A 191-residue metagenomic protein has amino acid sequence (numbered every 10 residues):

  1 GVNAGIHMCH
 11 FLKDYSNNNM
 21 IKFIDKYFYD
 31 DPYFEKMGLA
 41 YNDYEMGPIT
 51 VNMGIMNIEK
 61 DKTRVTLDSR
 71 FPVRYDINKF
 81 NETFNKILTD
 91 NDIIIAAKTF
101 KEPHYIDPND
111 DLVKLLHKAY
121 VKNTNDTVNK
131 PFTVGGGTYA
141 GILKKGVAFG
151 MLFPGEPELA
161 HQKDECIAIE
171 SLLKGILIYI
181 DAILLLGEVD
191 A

Functional and structural regions predicted by a protein language model:
G1-N52, N57-K60, R70, R74 (+1 more regions): An extended, acidic, His-containing surface patch that forms the Zn2+-binding/catalytic region of metallohydrolases
V2, F11-D14, N78-T89: Short amphipathic alpha-helices in soluble, non-transmembrane regions that often serve as interface/regulatory elements
K62-R64: Intrinsic-disorder/low-complexity, polar/charged segments enriched in Ser/Thr/Lys/Arg/Asp/Glu/Gln
